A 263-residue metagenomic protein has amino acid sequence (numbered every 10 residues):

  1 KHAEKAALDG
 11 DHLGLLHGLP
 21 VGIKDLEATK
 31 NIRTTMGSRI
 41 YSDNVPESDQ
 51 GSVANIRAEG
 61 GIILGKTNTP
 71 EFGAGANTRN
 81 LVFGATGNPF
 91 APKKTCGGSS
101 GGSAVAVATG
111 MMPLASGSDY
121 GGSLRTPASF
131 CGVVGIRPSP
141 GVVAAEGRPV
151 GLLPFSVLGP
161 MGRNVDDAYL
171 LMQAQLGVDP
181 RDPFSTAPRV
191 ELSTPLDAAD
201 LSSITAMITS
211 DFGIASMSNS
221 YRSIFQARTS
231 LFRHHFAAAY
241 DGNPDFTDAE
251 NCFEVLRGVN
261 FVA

Functional and structural regions predicted by a protein language model:
K1-D11, A174-A263: Amidase signature
K1-Y120, Q226: Gly/Ser-rich catalytic/binding loops embedded in alpha/beta enzyme cores
D11, N44-V45, K93-G97, R125 (+3 more regions): Short Gly/Pro-enriched turn/cap motifs at secondary-structure boundaries
A28, G61, G121, D166 (+3 more regions): Short, glycine-/Ser/Thr-/acidic-enriched flexible segments
R33, A74-A76, L124-P127, E250-C252: Short Asp/Glu-rich motifs
E47-G51, T67, G101, S118 (+4 more regions): Conserved active-site and cofactor/substrate-binding residues in soluble primary-metabolism enzymes
E59-I63, N164, F236-Y240: A generic structural motif
A76-N77, F83, A104-T205, T209 (+1 more regions): Fold-level recognition of mixed alpha/beta catalytic cores in primary-metabolism enzymes, strongest
